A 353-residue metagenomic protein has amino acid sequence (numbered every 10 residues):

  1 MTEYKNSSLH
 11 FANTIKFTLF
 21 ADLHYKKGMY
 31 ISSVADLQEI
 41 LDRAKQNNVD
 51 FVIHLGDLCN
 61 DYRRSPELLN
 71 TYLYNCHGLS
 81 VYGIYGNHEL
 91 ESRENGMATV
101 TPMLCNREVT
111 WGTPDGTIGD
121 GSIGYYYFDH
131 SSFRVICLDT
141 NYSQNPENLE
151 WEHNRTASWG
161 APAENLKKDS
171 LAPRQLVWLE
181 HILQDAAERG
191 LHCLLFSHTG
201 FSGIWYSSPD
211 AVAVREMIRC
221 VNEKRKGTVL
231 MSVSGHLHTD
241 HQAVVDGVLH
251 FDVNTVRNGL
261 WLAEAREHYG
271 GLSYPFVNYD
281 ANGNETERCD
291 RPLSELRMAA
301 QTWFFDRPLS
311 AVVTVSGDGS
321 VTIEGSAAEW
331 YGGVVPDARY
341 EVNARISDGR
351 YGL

Functional and structural regions predicted by a protein language model:
M1-E67: N-terminal active-site segment of His-dependent metallophosphoesterases
M1-Y4, F11-A12, Y274-L353: A short C-terminal boundary segment appended to hydrolase-like catalytic domains
N6-T18, Y127-Y142, A187-R189, C193 (+2 more regions): Beta-strand-turn-beta hairpins that frame and shape the catalytic cleft of phosphate-ester-processing enzymes
F20-A21, V52-D57, V81-N87, L194-S197 (+2 more regions): Active-site neighborhood of phospho(di)ester-bond hydrolases with catalytic His/Asp-centered motifs
L55, I182-I204: Short acidic, glycine-rich surface-loop motifs adjacent to enzyme active sites
R63-H181, A213, M217-V229, A243-R291 (+3 more regions): Extended active-site neighborhood of metal-dependent phosphoesterases/phosphodiesterases
D139-T140, F196-F201, H236-L237, S326-A327: Short, well-ordered beta-to-alpha junction loops that form the rim of enzyme active sites and present histidine/acidic
E150-W151, F201-A211: Active-site His/acidic residue clusters
